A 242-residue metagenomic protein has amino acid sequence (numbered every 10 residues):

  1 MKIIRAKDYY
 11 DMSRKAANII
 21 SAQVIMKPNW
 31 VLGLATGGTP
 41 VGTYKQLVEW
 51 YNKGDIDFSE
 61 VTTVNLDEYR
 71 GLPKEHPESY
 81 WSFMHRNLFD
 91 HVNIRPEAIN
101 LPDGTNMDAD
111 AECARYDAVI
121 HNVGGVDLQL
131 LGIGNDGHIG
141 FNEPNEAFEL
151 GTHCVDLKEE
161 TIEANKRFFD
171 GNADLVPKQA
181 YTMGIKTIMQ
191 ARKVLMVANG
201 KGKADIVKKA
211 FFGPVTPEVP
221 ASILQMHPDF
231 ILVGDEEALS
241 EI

Functional and structural regions predicted by a protein language model:
M1-L32: N-terminal glycine-/serine-/threonine-rich phosphate-binding loop
M26-N52: Glycine-rich N-terminal segment of FAD-binding domains in flavoprotein oxidoreductases, spanning the beta-loop-helix
G33-G37, N65, P102-D103, L130-I133 (+2 more regions): Short beta-strand segments
G38-T43, V119-E146: A glycine-rich beta-strand to alpha-helix segment that forms a phosphate/ribose-binding loop at ligand/cofactor sites
Q46-D57, Y80, P144-H153, G213-V215: A glycine- and small-aliphatic-rich helix-loop capping segment at beta-alpha/alpha-beta transitions that lines
I56-Q129: Ligand-binding beta-strand-loop-alpha-helix segment within the catalytic cores of soluble metabolic enzymes
G140-I185: Class I SAM-dependent methyltransferase SAM-binding "motif I" and its flanking Rossmann-like core
M183-K186, Q190-I242: ATP/nucleoside-binding phosphotransfer catalytic cores, i.e., glycine-rich phosphate-binding loops
